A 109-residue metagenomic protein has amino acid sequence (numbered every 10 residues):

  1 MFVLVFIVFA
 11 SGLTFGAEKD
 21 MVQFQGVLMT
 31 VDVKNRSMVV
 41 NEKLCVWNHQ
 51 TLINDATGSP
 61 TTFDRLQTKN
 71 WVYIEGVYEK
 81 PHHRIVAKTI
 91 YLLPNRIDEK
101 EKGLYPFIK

Functional and structural regions predicted by a protein language model:
M1-L44, A56-K109: Short, flexible, surface-exposed loop segments at domain boundaries
H49-T57: Short, structured beta-strand/loop micro-motifs enriched in basic residues and often containing a Trp
